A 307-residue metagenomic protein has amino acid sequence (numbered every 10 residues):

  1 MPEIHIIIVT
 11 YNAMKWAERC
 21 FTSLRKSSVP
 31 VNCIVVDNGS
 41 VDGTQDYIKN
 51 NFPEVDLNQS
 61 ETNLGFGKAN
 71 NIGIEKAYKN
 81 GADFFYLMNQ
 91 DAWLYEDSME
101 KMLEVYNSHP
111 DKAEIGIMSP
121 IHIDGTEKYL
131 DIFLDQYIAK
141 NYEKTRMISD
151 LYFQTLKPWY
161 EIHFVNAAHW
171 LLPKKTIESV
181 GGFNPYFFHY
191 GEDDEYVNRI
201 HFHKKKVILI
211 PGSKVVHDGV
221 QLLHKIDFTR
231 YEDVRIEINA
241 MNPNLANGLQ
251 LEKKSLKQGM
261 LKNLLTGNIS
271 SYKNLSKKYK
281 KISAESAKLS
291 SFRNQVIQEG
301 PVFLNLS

Functional and structural regions predicted by a protein language model:
T22-V31: Short, acidic, metal-binding catalytic loop of nucleotide-sugar glycosyltransferases
D37-D46, T62, A92: A conserved acidic beta->alpha catalytic loop
S60-N80: Glycine-rich, basic loop-to-helix element that forms the pyrophosphate-binding segment of sugar-nucleotide handling
A82-W93: Short beta-strand-to-loop acidic/aromatic patch adjacent to the donor-nucleotide binding site
D97-F133: Conserved donor NDP-sugar-binding/catalytic core segment of glycosyltransferases
I138-I162: Short, flexible, basic/aromatic active-site loop/helix in glycosyltransferases
H163-G181, Y186-K214: A short, conserved alpha-helix in the catalytic core of glycosyltransferases
T229-S307: Non-catalytic, C-terminal membrane-associated alpha-helical segments of glycosyltransferases
